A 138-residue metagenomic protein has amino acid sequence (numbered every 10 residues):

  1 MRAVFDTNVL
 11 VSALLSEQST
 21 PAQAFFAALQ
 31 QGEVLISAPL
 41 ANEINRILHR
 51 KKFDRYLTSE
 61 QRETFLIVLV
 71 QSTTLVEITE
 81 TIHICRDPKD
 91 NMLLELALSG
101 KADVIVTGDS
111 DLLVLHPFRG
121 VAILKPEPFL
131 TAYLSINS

Functional and structural regions predicted by a protein language model:
M1-I36: Short, well-structured N-terminal submotif of metal-dependent ribonuclease cores
D6-T7, I36-S37, G108-D109, K125-P126: A secondary-structure boundary/capping signal
V11-A13, F53, E80-C85: Short, flexible loop segments at the rims of nucleotide/cofactor-binding pockets, characterized by
S19, L35, E60, I84-N91: Residues at secondary-structure transition points
F25-E80: PIN-domain endoribonuclease scaffold, especially VapC-family toxins
Q71-V104, S110: Active-site neighborhoods of divalent-metal-dependent phosphate/nucleic-acid chemistry enzymes
G100, S110-S138: Acidic, PIN/NYN-like endoribonuclease modules and their adjacent C-terminal/linker elements
